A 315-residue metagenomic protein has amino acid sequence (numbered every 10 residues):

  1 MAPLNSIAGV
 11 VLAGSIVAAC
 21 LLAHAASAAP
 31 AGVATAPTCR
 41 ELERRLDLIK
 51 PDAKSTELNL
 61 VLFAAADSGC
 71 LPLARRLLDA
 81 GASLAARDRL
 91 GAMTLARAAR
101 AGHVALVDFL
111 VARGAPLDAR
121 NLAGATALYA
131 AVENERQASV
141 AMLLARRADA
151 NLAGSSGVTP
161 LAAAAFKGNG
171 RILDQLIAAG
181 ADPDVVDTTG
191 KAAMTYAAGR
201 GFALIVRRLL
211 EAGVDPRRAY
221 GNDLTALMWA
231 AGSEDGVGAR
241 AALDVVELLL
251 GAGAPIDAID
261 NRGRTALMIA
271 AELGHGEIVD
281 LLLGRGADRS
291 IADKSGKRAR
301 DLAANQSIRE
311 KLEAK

Functional and structural regions predicted by a protein language model:
V10-A23: Bacterial N-terminal signal peptides
A26-A80, R89, M228: Intrinsically disordered, low-complexity regulatory segments in ankyrin-centric signaling systems
L42, C70-L78, H103-V111, R136-L144 (+5 more regions): Ankyrin repeat structural motif
A64-C70, R97-H103, A130-R136, A163-N169 (+4 more regions): Ankyrin repeat A-helix N-terminal signature
V279-K315: Leucine-rich solenoid repeat scaffolds
